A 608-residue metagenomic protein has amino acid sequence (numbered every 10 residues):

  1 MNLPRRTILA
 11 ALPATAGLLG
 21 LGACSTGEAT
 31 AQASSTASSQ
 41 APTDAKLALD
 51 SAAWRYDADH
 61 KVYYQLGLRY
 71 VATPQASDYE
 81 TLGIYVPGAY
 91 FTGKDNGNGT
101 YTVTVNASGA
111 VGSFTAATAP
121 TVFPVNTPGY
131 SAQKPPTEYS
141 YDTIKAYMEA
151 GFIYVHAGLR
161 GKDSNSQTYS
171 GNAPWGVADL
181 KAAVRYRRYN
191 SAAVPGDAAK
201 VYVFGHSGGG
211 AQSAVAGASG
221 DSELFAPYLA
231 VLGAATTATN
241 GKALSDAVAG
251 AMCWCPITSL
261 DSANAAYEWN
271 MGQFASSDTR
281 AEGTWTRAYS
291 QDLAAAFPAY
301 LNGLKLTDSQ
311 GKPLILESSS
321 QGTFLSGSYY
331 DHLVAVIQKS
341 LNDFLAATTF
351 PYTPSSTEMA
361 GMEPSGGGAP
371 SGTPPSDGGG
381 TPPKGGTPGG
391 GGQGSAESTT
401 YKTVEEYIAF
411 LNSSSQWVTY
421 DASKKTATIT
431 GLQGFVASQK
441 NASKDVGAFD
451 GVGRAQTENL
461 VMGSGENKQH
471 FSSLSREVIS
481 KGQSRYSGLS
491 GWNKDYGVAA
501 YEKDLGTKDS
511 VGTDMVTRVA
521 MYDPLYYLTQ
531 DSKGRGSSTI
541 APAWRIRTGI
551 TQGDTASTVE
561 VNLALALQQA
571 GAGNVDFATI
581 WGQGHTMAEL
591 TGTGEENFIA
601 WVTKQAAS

Functional and structural regions predicted by a protein language model:
R5-L9: N-terminal export leaders
G22-A23: C-terminal motif of bacterial Sec signal peptides marking the signal peptidase cleavage site
A29-T118: Catalytic-loop region of hydrolases
A117-T127: Short beta-strand element of the alpha/beta-hydrolase
E138-F152: Short amphipathic alpha-helix adjacent to the substrate-entry channel of hydrolases
G171-A192: Alpha/beta-hydrolase active-site loop
Y189-Y267: Primarily recognizes the serine-hydrolase "nucleophile elbow" in alpha/beta-hydrolase and SGNH/GDSL folds
M359-A607: C-terminal subdomain of alpha/beta-hydrolase-fold enzymes, centered on the catalytic histidine and its supporting
